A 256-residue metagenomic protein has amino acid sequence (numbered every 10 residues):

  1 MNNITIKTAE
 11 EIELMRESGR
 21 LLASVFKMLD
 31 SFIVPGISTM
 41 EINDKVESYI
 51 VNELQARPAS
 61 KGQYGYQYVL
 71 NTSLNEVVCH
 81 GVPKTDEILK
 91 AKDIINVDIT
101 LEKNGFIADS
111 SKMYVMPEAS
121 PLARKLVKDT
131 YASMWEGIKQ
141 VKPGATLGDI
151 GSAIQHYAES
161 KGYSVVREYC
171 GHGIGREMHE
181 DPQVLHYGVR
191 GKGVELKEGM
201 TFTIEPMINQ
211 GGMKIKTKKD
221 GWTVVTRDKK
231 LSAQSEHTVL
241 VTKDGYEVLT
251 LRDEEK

Functional and structural regions predicted by a protein language model:
M1-K256: Active-site neighborhoods and metal-handling regions in enzymes and metal-associated proteins
